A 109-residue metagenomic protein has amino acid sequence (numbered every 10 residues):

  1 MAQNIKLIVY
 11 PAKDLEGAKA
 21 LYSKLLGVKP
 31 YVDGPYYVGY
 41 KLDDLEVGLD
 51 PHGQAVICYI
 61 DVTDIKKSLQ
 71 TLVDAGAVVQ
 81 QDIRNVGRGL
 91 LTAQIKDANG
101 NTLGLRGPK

Functional and structural regions predicted by a protein language model:
M1-K19, V56-C58, K109: N-terminal beta-strand motif that seeds the catalytic metal site of vicinal oxygen chelate
L7-G39: N-terminal first-folded block
L7-V9, G39, E46, I57-Y59 (+1 more regions): Short aromatic/hydrophobic contact patches that present stacked aromatics for nucleic-acid/ligand binding
A18-Y22, L72, G100: Conserved active-site tyrosine of GNAT-family acetyltransferases
K24-L25, Q70-G76: Short amphipathic alpha-helices in soluble, non-transmembrane regions that often serve as interface/regulatory elements
G27-I57, T102-G107: Conserved short beta-strand elements that form part of the metal-binding/catalytic scaffold of enzyme active sites
A75-K109: Vicinal oxygen chelate
